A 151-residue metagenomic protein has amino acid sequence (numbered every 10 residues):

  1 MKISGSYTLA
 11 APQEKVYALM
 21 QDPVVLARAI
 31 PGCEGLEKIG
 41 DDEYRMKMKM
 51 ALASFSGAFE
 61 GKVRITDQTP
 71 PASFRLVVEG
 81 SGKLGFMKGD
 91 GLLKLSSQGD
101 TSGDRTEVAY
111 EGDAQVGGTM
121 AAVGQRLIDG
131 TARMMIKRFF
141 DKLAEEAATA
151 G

Functional and structural regions predicted by a protein language model:
M1-K47, A51, T149-G151: Hydrophobic ligand-binding cavity/cleft-lining segments
K2-S6, E43-R45, A58-E60, S73 (+2 more regions): Intrinsic-disorder/low-complexity, polar/charged segments enriched in Ser/Thr/Lys/Arg/Asp/Glu/Gln
G5, E34, G61-D67, V78 (+1 more regions): Hydrophobic/aromatic beta-strand elements that line small-molecule binding cavities or substrate pockets in beta-rich
Q13, K38-D41, T66-A72, K94-E107: A short, structured loop/turn motif at beta-sheet edges
A27, A53, K83-L84, G117 (+1 more regions): Short beta-strands and strand-coil junctions in structured, solvent-facing domains, enriched
E37-G82, R138: Glycine-rich portal/gate segments that line the openings of hydrophobic small-molecule binding cavities
G80-G130: Beta-strand/loop substructures that line and gate deep hydrophobic ligand-binding cavities in soluble
D141-G151: Short, highly charged C-terminal tails/helix-capping segments
